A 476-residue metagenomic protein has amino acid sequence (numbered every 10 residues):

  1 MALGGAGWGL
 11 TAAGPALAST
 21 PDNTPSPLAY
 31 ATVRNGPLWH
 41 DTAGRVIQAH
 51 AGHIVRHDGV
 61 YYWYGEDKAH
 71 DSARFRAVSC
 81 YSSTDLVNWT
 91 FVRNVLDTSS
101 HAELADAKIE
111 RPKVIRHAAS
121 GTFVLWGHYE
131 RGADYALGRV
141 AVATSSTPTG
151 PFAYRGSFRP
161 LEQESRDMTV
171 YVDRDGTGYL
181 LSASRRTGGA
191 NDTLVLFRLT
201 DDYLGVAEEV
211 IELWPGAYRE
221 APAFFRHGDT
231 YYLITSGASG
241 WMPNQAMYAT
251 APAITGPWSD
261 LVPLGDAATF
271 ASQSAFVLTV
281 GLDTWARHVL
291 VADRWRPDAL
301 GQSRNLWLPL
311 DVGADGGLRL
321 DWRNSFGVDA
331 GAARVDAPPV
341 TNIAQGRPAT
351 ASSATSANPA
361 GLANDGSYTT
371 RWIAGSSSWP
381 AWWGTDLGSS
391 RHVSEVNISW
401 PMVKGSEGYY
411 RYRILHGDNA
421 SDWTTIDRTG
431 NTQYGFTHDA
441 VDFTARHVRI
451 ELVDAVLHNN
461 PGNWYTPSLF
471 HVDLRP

Functional and structural regions predicted by a protein language model:
M1-P15: N-terminal export signals
P21-I109, I115-R166, Y171-R219, R226-Y231 (+3 more regions): Beta-rich carbohydrate-recognition and catalytic domains
Q48, K108, E164, Y218 (+6 more regions): Residues that act as N-cap/strand-start positions at coil-to-secondary-structure junctions
G52, P112, M168, P222 (+6 more regions): Residue-level detector of beta-strand structural context in well-folded domains
V92, W307, Q345-G346, V393 (+1 more regions): Hydrophobic residues on conserved beta-strands that form the core of alpha/beta folds
T187-L196, T200-D202, A337-G366: Predominantly extracellular/luminal regions of secreted and cell-surface proteins, especially disulfide-bonded
S272-L290: Active-site/pore-lining binding-face segments in mid-to-C-terminal subdomains
D365-T425, G430-P476: Aromatic, loop-rich ligand-recognition surfaces of beta-strand-rich domains
